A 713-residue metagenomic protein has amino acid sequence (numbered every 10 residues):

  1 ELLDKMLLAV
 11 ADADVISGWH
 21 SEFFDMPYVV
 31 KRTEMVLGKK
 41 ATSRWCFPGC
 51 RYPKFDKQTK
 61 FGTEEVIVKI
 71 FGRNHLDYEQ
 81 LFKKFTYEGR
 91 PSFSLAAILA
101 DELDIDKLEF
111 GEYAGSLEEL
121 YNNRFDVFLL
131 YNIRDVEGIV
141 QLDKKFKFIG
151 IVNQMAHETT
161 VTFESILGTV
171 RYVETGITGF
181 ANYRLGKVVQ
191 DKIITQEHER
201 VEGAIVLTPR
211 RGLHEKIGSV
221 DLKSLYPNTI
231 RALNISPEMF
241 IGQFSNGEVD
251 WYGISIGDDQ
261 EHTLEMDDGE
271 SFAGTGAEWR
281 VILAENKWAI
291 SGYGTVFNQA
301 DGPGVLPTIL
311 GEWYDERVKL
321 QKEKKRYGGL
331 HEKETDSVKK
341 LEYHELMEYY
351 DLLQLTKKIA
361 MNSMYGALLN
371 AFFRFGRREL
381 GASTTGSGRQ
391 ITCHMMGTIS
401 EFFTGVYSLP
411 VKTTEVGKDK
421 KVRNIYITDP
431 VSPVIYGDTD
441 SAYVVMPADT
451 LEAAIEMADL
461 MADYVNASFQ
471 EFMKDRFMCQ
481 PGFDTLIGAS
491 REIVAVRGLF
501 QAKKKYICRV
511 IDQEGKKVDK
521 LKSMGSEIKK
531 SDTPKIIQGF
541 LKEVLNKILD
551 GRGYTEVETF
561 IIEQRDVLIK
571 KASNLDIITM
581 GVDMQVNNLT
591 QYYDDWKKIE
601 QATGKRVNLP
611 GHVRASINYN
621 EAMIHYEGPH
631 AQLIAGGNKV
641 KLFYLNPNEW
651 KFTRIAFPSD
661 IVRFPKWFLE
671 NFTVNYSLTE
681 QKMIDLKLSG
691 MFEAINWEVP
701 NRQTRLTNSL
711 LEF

Functional and structural regions predicted by a protein language model:
E1-K31, M35, K39: A conserved hydrophobic secondary-structure block that centers on an alpha-helix together with its immediately flanking
M26, M35-E137: Active-site-proximal helix-loop-helix substrate-binding element of RNase H-like nuclease domains
L37-V68, T404-D429, E471-G482: Short mixed-charge
F61, E65-V68, F85, T195-A371 (+2 more regions): Catalytic nucleotidyl-transfer cores of nucleotide-processing enzymes
G115-D250, I254, S337-T398, V406-K421 (+4 more regions): Common nucleic-acid-contacting/processivity interface regions adjacent to the catalytic cores of nucleic-acid enzymes
D429, Y436-S441, G482-L486: Short Gly/Ser/Thr- and Asp/Glu-enriched loop/turn motifs at secondary-structure junctions
A442-M461: Catalytic palm subdomain of template-directed nucleic-acid polymerases, centered on the conserved carboxylate motif
A462, N466-F713: C-terminal, non-catalytic extensions of nucleic-acid polymerases
